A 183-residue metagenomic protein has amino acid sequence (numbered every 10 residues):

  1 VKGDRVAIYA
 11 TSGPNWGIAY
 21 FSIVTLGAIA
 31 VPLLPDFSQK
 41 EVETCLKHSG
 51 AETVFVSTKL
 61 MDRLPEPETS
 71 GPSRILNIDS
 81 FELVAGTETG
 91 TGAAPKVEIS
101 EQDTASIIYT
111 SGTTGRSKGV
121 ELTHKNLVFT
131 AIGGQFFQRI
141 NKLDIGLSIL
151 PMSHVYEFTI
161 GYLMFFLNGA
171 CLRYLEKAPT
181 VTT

Functional and structural regions predicted by a protein language model:
V1-F37: Conserved AMP-binding/adenylate-forming
A10-G13, L34-D36, E43, I140 (+1 more regions): Conserved AMP-binding
Q39, S70-D79, R173-T183: Conserved adenylate-forming
K59-E101: ANL superfamily adenylate-forming
T91-Y109, R116, R139-I145: Conserved pre-ATP/AMP-binding loop-to-beta segment of ANL
A105-A131: Conserved AMP-binding A3 loop
V128-I145, M152-T183: Conserved AMP-binding/adenylation subdomain of ANL enzymes
